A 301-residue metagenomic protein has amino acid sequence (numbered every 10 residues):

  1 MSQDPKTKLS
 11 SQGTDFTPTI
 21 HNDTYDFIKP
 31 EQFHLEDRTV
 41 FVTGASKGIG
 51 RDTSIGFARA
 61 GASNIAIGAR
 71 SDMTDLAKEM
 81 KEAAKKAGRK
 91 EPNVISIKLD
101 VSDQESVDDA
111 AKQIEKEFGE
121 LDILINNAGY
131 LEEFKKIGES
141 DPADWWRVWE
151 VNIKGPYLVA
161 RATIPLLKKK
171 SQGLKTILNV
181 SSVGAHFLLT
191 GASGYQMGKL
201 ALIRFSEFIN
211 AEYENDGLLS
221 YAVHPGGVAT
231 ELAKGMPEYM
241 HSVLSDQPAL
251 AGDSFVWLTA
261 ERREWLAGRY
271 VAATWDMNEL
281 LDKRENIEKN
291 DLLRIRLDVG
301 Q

Functional and structural regions predicted by a protein language model:
P5-I20, A222, E238-Q301: C-terminal helical subdomain
T39, S46-K47: Conserved glycine-rich cofactor-binding loop
G61-K78: Conserved glycine-rich Rossmann-like NAD(P)H-binding loop of the short-chain dehydrogenase/reductase
K98-D109, P142: The beta1-alpha1 cofactor-binding region of Rossmann-like NAD(H)/NADP(H)-dependent oxidoreductases
D108, K116, L131-W146, K169 (+2 more regions): Conserved mid-core segment of classical short-chain dehydrogenase/reductases
K112-K116, V151-Q172, A185, N210-A211: Amphipathic alpha-helical dimer-interface segment in Rossmann-like NAD(P)H-dependent oxidoreductases
Y130, G138-Y157, L178, L202: Catalytic Tyr-X3-Lys loop
Y130, K168-K169, G173-N215, G226-T230: Catalytic loop of short-chain dehydrogenase/reductase
